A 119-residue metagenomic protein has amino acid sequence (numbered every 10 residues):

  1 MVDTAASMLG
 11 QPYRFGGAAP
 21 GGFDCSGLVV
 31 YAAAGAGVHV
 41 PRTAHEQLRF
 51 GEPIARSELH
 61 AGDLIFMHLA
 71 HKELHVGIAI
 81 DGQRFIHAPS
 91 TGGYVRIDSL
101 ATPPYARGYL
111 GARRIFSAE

Functional and structural regions predicted by a protein language model:
M1-D3: Intrinsic low-complexity, intrinsically disordered segments
S7, Q11-A61, L110: Catalytic cysteine-centered active-site loop
D24, L74-H75: Short loop/turn microsegments at loop-to-beta-strand junctions
V38, E52-I54, E73-L74, I80-E119: Aromatic- and glycine-rich peptidoglycan recognition patches
G62-D63, Q83: Structural motif
